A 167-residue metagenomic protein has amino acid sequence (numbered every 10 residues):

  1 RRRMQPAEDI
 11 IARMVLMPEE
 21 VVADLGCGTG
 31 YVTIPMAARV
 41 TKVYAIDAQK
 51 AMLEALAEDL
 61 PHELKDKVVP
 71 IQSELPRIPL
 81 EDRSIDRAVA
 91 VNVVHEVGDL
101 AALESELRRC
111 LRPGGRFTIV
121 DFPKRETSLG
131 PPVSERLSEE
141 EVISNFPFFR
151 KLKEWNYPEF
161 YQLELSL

Functional and structural regions predicted by a protein language model:
R2-E20: Conserved alpha-helix/loop element of class I SAM-dependent methyltransferases that forms part of the SAM/SAH-binding
A23, T29-R77: Class I SAM-dependent methyltransferase SAM/SAH-binding core
P76-A88: A short acidic, Gly/Pro-enriched loop at the edge of an enzyme's catalytic core that lines a small-molecule cofactor
D86-D99: A short SAM/SAH-binding and catalytic strip from SAM-dependent methyltransferases
A101-R116: A short glycine-rich, Lys/Arg-flanked "PGG" loop and its adjoining helix->strand segment in the class I
T118-N145: Conserved class I S-adenosyl-L-methionine
R150-L167: Core SAM-dependent methyltransferase catalytic element
